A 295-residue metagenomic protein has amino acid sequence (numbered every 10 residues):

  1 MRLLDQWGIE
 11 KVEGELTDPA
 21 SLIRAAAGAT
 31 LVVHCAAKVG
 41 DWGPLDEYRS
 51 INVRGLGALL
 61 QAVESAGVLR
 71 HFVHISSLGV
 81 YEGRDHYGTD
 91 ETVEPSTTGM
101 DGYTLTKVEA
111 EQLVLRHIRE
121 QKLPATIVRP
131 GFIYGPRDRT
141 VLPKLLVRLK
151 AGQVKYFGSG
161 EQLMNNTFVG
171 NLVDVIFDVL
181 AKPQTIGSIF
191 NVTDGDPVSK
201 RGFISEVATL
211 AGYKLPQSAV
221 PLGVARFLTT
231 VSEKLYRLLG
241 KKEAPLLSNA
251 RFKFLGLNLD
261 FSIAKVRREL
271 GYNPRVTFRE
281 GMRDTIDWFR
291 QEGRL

Functional and structural regions predicted by a protein language model:
L3-D5, I9-R54: NAD(P)H-binding glycine-rich loop region in Rossmannoid oxidoreductase-like domains and their noncatalytic homologs
A58-G102: Conserved Rossmann-fold NAD(P)-dependent oxidoreductase catalytic core, especially the SDR/UDP-sugar
D85-I133, V154: Catalytic helix-loop patch of NAD(P)-dependent Rossmann-fold dehydrogenases
E94-T97, I127, V147-T167, N171 (+4 more regions): A conserved pocket-lining segment of Rossmann-fold NAD(P)-dependent short-chain dehydrogenase/reductase
V108, Q121-L123, Y134-K144, G170 (+3 more regions): Glycine/proline-rich active-site loop of Rossmann-fold NAD(P)-dependent oxidoreductases
V169, S205, L228-L238, K242-N273: Conserved C-terminal active-site "lid" loop/helix of NAD(P)H-dependent oxidoreductases that clamps the redox cofactor
V179-L247, R283-D284: Mid/C-terminal beta-alpha module of Rossmann-like enzyme folds, strongest in SDR-family dehydrogenases/epimerases
F261-E269, N273, T277-L295: Amphipathic terminal alpha-helices
